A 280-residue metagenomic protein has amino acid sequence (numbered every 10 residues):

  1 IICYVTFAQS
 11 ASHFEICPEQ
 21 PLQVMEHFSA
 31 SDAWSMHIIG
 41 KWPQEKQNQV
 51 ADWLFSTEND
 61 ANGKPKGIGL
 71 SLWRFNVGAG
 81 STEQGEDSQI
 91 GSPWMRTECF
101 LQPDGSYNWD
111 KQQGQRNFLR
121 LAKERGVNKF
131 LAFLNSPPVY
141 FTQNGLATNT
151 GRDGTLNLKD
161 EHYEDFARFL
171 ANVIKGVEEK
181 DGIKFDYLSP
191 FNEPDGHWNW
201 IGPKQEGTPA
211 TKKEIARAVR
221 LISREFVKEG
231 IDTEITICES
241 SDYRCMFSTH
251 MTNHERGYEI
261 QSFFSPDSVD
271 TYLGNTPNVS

Functional and structural regions predicted by a protein language model:
I1-A11: Bacterial Sec-dependent N-terminal signal peptides
A11-D186, E206-T211, A216, R220: N-terminal catalytic cores of secreted or lumenal carbohydrate-active enzymes
A33-H37, G78-T82, S136-Y140, F191-H197 (+2 more regions): Solvent-exposed loop/turn segments at secondary-structure junctions within structured extracellular/periplasmic domains
D165-K184, P194-S280: Active-site neighborhood of glycoside hydrolase catalytic domains
